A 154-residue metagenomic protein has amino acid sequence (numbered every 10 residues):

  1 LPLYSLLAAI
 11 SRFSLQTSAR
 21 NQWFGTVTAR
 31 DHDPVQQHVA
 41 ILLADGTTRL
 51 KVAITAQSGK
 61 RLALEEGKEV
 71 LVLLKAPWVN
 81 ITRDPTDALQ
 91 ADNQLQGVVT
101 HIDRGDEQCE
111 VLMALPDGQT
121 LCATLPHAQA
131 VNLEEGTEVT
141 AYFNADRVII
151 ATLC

Functional and structural regions predicted by a protein language model:
L1-F24, A29, R49, A56-D103 (+2 more regions): Glycine/charge-rich catalytic "coupling/switch" loops of P-loop NTPases
S18-R20, P34, D45: Short, surface-exposed loop/turn motifs at beta-strand boundaries within globular domains
P34-I41, G105-L112: Short aromatic-glycine-enriched beta-strand elements
A44, A53-A56: Amphipathic alpha-helical effector-binding/dimerization core of metabolite-sensing transcriptional regulators
D45-T47, P116-G118: Glycine-centered tight beta-turn/hairpin loop motif at sheet-sheet or coil-to-beta transitions
C122-T124: Canonical phosphoinositide-binding patch of PH/PH-like domains
